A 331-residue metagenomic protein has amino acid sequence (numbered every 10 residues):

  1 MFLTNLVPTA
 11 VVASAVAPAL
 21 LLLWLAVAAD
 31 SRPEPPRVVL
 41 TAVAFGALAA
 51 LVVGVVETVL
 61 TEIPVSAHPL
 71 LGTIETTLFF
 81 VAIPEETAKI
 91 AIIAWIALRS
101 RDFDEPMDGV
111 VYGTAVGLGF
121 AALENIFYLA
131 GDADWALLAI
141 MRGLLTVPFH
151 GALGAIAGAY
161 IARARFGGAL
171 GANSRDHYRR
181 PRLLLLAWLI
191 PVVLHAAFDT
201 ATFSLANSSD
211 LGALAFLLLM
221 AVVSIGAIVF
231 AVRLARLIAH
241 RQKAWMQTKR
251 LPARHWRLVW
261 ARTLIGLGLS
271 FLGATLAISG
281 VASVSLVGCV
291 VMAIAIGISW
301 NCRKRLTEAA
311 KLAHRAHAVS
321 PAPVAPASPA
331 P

Functional and structural regions predicted by a protein language model:
M1-P331: Hydrophobic alpha-helical segments at protein termini of multi-pass membrane proteins
